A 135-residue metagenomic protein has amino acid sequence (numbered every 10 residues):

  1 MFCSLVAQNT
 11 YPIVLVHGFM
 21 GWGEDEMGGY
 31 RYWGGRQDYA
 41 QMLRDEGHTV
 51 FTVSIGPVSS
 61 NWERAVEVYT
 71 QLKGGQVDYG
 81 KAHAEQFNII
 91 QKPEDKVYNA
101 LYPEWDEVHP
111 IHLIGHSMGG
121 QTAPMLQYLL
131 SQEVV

Functional and structural regions predicted by a protein language model:
F2-S4: N-terminal signal peptide c-region/cleavage motif recognized by signal peptidases
A7-Y11, E107-H109: A short, charged/proline- and glycine-enriched loop that marks the coil->beta-strand transition at the N-terminal
N9-T52, G56, V77: Short, surface-exposed "cap/lid" segments of acyl-processing enzymes
H17, Y69-L72, Q76-V135: Serine-dependent carboxylesterase/thioesterase catalytic core of lipase-like alpha/beta-hydrolase/SGNH enzymes
E24-G28, E63, M125-L126: Short, solvent-exposed loop/turn and secondary-structure capping segments
Y32, V58-A65, H116: Solvent-exposed, acidic/flexible segments
R36, A40, S54, W62-A65 (+2 more regions): Extracytoplasmic/secreted envelope proteins and their assembly/folding machinery, especially bacterial periplasmic
